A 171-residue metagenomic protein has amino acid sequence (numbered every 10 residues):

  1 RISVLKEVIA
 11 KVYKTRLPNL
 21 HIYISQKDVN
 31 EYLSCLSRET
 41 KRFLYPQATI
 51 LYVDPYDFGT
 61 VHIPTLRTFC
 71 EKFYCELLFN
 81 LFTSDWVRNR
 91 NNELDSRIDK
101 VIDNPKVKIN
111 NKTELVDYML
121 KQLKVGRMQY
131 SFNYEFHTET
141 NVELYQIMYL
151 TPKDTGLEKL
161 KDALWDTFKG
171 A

Functional and structural regions predicted by a protein language model:
R1-C35: SAM cofactor-binding core of SAM-dependent methyltransferases, primarily the Rossmann-like beta-alpha-beta module
I22-Y23, I50-D54: Short catalytic-loop micro-motif centered on adjacent basic/acidic residues
L33, T40-T49, Y56-A171: Class I S-adenosyl-L-methionine
